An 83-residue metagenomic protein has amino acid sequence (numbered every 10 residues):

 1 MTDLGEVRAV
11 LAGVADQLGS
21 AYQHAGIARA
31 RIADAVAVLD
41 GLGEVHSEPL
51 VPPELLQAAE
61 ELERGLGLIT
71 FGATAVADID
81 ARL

Functional and structural regions predicted by a protein language model:
M1-L83: Amphipathic alpha-helical hairpins/coiled-coils and adjacent low-complexity
